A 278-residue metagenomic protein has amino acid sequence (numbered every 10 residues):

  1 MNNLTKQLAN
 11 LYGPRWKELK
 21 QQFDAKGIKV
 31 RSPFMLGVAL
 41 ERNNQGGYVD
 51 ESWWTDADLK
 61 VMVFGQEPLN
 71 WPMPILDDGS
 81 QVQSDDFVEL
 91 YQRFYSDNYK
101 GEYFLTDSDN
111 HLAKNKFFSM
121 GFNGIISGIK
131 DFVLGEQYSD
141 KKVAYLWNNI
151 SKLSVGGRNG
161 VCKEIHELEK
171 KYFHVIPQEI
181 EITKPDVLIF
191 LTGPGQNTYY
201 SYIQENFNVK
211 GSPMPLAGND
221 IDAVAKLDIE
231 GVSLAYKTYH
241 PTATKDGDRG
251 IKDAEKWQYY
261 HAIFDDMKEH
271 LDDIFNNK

Functional and structural regions predicted by a protein language model:
M1-K17, K163-P177, Q196-K278: C-terminal capping/extension of enzyme domains
N2-T183, V187, G193-N197: A polyanion-binding, active-site-adjacent surface
V187-L188, G211: Secondary-structure boundary/capping signal
